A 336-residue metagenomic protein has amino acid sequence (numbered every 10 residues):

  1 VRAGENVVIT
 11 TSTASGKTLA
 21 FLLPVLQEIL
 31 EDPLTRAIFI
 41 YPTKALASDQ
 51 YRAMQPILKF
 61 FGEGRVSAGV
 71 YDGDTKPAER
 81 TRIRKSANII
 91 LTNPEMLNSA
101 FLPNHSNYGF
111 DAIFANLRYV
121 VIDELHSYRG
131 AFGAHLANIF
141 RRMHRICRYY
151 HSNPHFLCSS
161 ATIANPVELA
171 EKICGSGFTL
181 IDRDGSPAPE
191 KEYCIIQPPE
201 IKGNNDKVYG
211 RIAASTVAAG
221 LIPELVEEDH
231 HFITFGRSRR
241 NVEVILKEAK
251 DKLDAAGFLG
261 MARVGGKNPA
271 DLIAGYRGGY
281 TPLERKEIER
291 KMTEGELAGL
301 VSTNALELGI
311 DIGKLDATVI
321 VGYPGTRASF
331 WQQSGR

Functional and structural regions predicted by a protein language model:
L26-D49, E63-G64, R148-S152: Conserved SF1/SF2 helicase motif Ia
L30, G73-R118, E289: Conserved helix/coil segment N-terminal to the catalytic DExD/H
R36-Q50, I222-K252: Conserved strand-helix element at the start of the C-terminal RecA-like helicase core
L46-D72, K172-F178, A256: Conserved helix-turn-beta segment of the N-terminal RecA-like "Helicase ATP-binding" lobe in SF1/SF2 helicases
E79-R80, G278-T303: Conserved helicase ATPase core of P-loop NTP-dependent helicases/translocases
P94-Y150: SF2 helicase catalytic motif II
H155, S159, I163-V242: Conserved interdomain linker/interface between the two RecA-like ATPase lobes of SF2 helicase motors
G325-R336: Conserved SF2 helicase motif VI
